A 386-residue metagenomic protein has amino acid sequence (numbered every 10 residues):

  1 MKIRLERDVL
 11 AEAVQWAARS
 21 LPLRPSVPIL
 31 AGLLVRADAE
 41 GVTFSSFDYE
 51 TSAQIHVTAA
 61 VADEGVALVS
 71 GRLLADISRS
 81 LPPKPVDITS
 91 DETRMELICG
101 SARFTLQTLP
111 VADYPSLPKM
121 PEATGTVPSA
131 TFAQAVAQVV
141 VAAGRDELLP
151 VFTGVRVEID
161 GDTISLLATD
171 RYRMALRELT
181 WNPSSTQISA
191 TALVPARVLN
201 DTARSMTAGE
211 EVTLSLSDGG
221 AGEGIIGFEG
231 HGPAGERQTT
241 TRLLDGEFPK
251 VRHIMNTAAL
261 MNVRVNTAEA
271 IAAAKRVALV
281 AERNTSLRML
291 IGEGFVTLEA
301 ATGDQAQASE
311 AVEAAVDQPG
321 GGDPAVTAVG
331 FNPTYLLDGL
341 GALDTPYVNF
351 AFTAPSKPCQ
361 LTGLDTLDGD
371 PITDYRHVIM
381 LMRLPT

Functional and structural regions predicted by a protein language model:
M1-T386: Structural preference for solvent-exposed beta-strand-turn elements and adjacent flexible terminal/loop segments within
